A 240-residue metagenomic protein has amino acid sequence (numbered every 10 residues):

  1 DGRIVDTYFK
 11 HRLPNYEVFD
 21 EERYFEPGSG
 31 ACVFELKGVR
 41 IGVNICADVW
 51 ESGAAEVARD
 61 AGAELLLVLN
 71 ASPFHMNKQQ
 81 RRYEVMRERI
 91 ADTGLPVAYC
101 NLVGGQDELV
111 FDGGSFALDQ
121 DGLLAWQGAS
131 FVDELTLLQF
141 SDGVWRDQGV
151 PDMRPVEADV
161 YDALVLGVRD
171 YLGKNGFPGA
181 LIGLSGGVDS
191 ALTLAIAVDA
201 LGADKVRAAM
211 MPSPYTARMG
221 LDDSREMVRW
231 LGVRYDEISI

Functional and structural regions predicted by a protein language model:
D1-G183, L194-K205, M210, W230: Enzyme catalytic cores with a strong preference for nitrogen-chemistry domains
S190-T193, A217-M219: Short glycine/serine/threonine-rich phosphate/pyrophosphate-binding segments that cradle anionic phosphate groups
S213-I240: ATP-dependent adenylate-handling ligase core
